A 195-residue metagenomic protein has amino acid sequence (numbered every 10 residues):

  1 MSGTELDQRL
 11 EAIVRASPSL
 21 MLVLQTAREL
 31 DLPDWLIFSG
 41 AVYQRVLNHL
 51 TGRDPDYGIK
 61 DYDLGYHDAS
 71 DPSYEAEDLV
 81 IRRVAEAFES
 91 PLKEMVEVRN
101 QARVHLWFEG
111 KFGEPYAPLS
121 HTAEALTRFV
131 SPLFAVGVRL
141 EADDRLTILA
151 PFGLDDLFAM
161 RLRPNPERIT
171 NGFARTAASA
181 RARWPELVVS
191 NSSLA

Functional and structural regions predicted by a protein language model:
M1-A195: Catalytic cores of the polymerase beta-like nucleotidyltransferase superfamily and closely associated nucleotide
